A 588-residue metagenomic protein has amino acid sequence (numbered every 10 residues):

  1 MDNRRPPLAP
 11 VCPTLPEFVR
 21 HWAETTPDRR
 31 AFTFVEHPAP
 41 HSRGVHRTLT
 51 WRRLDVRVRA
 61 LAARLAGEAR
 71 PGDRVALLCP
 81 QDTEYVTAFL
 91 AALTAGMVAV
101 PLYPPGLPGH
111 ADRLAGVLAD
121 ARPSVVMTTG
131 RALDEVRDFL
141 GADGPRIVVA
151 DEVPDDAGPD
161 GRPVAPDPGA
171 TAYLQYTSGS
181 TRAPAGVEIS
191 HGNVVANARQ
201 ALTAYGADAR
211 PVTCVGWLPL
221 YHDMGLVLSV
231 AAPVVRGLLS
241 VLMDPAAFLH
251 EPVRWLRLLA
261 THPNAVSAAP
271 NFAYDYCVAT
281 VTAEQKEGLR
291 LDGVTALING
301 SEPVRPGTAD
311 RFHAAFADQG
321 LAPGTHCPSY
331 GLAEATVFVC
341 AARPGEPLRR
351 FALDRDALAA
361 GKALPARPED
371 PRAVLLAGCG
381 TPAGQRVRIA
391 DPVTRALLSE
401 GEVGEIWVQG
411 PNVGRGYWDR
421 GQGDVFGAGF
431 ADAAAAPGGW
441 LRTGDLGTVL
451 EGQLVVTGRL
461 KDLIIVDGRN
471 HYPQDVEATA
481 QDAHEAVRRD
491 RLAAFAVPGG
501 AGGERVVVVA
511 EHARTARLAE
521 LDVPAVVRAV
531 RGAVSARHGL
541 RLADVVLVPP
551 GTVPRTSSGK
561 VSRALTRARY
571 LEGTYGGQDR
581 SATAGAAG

Functional and structural regions predicted by a protein language model:
M1-L49, R53-A66, R580-G588: N-lobe entry segment of adenylate-forming
P27-R30, A157-A183, N193, N197 (+1 more regions): Conserved pre-ATP/AMP-binding loop-to-beta segment of ANL
F32-A69, D73-L90, L107-A115, G186-V195: Conserved AMP-binding/adenylate-forming core of the ANL superfamily
V195-T213, D223-A265, T280-E284: Conserved AMP-binding/adenylation subdomain of ANL enzymes
N264-A268, T280-R372, R386-R388, T394-A396: Gly/Ser/Thr-rich phosphate-binding loop
A377-R388, P392-G401, E405-V466, N470: Conserved ATP-binding/catalytic segment of the ANL
G444-L446, L463, Q481-A513, A543-D544: C-terminal boundary motif of the adenylate-forming
D490-F495, V507-V508, R531-G588: Conserved C-terminal "lid"/linker of ANL adenylate-forming enzymes
